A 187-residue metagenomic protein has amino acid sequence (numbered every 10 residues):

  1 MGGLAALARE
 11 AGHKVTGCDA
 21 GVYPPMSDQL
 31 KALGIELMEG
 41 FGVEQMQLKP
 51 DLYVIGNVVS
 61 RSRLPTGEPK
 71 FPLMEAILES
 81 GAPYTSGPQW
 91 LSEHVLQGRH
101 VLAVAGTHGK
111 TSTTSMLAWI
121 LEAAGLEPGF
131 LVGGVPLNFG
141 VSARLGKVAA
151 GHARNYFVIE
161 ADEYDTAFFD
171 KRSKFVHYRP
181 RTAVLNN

Functional and structural regions predicted by a protein language model:
M1-L37, K49-Y53, E79-A82, T182: ATP-dependent carboxylate-amine ligase
L7-E10, K31, Q45, P65-N187: Phosphate-binding loop of NTP-binding sites
V15-G17, R63, T107: A generic secondary-structure micro-motif detector that highlights 1-2 residue hydrophobic/ambivalent hotspots embedded
A20-Y23, F41-V43, Q89: Short, polar loop motifs at secondary-structure junctions
E36-E44, L48-G56, E68-P69: Glycine-rich, N-terminal phosphate-binding loop and its surrounding beta-alpha-beta segment
V54-V59, E160-E163: Short glycine-/small-residue-rich Rossmann-like dinucleotide-binding loops
V59-S60, P136: Conserved nucleotide-binding/hydrolysis micro-motifs of P-loop NTPases
